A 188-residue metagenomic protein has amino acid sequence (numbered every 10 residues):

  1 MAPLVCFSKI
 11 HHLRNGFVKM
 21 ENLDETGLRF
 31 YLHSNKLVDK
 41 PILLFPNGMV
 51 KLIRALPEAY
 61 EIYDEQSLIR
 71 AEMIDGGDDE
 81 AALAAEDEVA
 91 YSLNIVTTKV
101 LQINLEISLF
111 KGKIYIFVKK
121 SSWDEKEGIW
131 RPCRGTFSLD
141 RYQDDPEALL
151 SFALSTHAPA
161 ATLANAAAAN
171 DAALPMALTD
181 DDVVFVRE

Functional and structural regions predicted by a protein language model:
M1-E188: Single-stranded nucleic acid-binding surfaces, predominantly the OB-fold ssDNA-binding core
